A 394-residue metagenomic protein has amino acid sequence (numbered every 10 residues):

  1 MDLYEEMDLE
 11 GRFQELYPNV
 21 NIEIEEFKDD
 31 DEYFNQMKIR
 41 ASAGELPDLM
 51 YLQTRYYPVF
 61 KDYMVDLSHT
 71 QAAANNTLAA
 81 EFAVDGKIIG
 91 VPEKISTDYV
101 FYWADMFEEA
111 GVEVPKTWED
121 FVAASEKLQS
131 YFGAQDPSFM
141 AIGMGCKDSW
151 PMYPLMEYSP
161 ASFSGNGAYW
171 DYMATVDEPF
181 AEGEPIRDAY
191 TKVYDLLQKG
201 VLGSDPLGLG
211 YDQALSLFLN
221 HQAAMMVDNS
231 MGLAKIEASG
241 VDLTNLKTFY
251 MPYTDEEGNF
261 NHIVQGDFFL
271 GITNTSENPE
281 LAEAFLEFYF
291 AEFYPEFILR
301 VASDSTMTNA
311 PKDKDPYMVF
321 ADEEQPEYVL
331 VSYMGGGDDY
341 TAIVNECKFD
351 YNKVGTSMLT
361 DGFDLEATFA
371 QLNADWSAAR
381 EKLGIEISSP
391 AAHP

Functional and structural regions predicted by a protein language model:
M1-Y56, A72, L78, V114 (+6 more regions): Conserved N-terminal structural module of periplasmic/extracytoplasmic solute-binding proteins
E15-L16, N21, E109-A110, K199 (+1 more regions): Extracytoplasmic/periplasmic substrate-recognition and gating elements
E26-Q36, W118-V122, D205-L219: Short helix-initiation/N-cap motifs at beta->coil->alpha
I39, D48, A72-M106, G133 (+3 more regions): A structural signal for short loop-to-beta-strand junctions that line the ligand-binding cleft of periplasmic/secreted
L52-F101, D105, E113, Y153 (+3 more regions): Hinge/lid segment of periplasmic solute-binding proteins
A79-A83, F249-M251, L299-S357, I385-P394: Long, aromatic- and glycine/proline-rich binding clefts that accommodate carbohydrate-like moieties
I89, D98, V122-T175, A223: Extracytoplasmic/periplasmic solute-binding protein
A174-P206, E237, M251: Glycine-centered hinge/linker elements that transmit conformational signals in sensory and ligand-binding systems
